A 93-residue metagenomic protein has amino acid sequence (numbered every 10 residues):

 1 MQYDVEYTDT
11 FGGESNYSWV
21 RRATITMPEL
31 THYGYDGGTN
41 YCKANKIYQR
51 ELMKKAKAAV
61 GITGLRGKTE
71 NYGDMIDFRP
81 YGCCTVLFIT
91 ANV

Functional and structural regions predicted by a protein language model:
M1-Y3, W19: Residues at beta-strand starts and edge strands
Y3-T10: A short beta-strand micro-motif
E14-A58: Short, flexible N-terminal segments of the mature chain
K46-V93: Short, mixed-charge low-complexity intrinsically disordered segments
